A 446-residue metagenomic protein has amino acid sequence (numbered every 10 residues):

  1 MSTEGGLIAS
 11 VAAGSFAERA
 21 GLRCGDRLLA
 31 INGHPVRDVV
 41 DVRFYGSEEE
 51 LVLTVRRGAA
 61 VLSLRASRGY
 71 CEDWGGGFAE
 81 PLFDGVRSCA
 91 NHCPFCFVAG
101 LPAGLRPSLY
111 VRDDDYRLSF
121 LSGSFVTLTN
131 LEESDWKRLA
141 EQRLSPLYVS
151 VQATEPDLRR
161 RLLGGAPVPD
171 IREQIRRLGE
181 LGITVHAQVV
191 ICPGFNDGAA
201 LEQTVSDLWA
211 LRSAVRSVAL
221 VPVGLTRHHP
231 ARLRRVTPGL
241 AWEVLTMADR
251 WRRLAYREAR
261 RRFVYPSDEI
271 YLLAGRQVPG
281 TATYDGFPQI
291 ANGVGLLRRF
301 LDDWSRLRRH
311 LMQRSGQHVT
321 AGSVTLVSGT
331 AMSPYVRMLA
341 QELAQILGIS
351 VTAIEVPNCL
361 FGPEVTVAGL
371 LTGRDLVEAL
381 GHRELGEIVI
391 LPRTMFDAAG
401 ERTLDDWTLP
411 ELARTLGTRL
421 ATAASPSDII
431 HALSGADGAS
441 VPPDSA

Functional and structural regions predicted by a protein language model:
M1, L7, G275-A446: Radical SAM enzyme core and accessory elements
E4-A13, G33-V36: Short, structured beta-strand/loop micro-motifs enriched in basic residues and often containing a Trp
A17-R37: Conserved PDZ fold ligand-binding element
H34-V42, L62-S63: Short, Lys/Arg- and Gly-enriched loop/turn segments at beta-strand edges
V40-T54, G69-C71: Short, compositionally biased
V61, R68-A214, G224-W251: Conserved Radical SAM active-site core
P146-Y148, T184-H186, S217-A219, F263-Y265 (+1 more regions): Structural preference for beta-strand elements that scaffold enzyme active sites
R159, G194-F195, V215-L240, E258-A282 (+1 more regions): Flexible glycine/acidic-rich beta-alpha junction loops that bind and position SAM and/or redox cofactors in anaerobic
